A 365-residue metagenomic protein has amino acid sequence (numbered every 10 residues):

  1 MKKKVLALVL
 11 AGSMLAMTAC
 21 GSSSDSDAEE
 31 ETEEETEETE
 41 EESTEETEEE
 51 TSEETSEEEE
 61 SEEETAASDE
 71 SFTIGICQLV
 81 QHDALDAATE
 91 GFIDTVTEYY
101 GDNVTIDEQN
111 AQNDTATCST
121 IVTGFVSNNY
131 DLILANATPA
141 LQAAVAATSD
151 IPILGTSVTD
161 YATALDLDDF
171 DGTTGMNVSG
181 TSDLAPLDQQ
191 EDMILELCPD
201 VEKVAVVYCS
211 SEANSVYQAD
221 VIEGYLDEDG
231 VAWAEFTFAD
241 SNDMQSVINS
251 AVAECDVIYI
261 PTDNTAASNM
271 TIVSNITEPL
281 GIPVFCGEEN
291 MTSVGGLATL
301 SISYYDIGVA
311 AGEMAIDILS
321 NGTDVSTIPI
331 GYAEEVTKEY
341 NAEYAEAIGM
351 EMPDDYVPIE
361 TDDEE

Functional and structural regions predicted by a protein language model:
K2-S23: Sec-dependent N-terminal signal peptides of Gram-positive bacterial secreted proteins and lipoproteins
A19-T32, E37-E48, E57: Bacterial lipoprotein signal-peptidase II cleavage site
A67-D69, Y161-K203, I302-T323: Hydrophobic alpha-helical segments within soluble ligand-binding/sensing domains
A67-D94, Y99-G101, D107-T117, S211 (+3 more regions): Extracytoplasmic "Venus flytrap"
I74, F92, S179-L226, D324 (+1 more regions): An alpha-beta-alpha
E108-D168, I260-E278, I282-G287: Beta-alpha junction/loop-to-helix N-cap segments that form part of ligand/metal-binding clefts
A213-I282, E288: Pocket-lining segment of extracytoplasmic ligand-binding domains
D317-E365: Hinge/cleft segment of the Venus flytrap/periplasmic-binding protein
